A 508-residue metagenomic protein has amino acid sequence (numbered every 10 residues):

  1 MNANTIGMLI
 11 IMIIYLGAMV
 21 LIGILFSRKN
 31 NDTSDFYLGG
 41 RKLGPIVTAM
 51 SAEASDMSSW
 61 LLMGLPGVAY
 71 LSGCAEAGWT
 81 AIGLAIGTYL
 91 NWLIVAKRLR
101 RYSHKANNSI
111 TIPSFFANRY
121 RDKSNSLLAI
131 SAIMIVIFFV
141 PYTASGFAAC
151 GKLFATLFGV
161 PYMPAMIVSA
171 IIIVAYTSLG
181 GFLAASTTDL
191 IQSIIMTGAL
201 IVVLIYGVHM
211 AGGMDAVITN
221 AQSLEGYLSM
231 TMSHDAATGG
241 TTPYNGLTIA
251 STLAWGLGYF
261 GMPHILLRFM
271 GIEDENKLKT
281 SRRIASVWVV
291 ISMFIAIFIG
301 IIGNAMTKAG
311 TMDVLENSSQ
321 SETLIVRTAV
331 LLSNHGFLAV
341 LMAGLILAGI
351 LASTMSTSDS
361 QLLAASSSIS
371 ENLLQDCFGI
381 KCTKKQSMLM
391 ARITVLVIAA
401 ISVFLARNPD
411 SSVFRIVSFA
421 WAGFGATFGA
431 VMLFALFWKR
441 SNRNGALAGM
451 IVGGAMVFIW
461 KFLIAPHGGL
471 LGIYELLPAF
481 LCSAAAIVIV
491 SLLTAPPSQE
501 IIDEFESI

Functional and structural regions predicted by a protein language model:
M1-I508: Membrane-embedded helix-loop-helix hairpins and adjacent transmembrane boundary segments in multi-pass transporters
